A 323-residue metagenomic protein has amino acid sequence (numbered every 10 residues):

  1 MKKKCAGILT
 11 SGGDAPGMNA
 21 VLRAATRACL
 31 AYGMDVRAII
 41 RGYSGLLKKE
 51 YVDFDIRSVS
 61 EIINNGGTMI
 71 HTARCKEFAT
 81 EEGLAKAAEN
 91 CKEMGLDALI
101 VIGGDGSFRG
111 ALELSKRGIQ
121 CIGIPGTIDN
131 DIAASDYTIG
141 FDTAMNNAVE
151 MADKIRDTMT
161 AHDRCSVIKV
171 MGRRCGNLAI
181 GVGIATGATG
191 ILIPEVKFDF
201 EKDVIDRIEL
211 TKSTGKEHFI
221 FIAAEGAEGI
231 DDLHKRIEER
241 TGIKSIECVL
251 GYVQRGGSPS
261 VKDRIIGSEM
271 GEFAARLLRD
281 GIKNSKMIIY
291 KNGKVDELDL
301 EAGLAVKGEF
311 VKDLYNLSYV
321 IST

Functional and structural regions predicted by a protein language model:
M1-L47: N-terminal phosphate-binding or glycine-rich loops at protein starts, especially the Walker A/P-loop of NTPases
S11-D14, I39-G45, R74-C75, G104-G106 (+7 more regions): Short, ordered loop/turn segments at secondary-structure junctions
L46-L99, G106-S107, I139-N146, E150: Glycine-rich oxoanion-binding loops at beta->alpha junctions
A98-G103, R109, E113, Q120 (+2 more regions): Accessory alpha-helical/coil subdomains and C-terminal extensions that flank or cap enzyme catalytic cores
A134-M145, S258-R264: Short beta-strand elements at the ligand-binding edges of bilobed clamshell
D232, K286-T323: Phosphate-binding loop/pocket of nucleotide- and phosphate-handling active sites
G256-S268, A275-R279: Catalytic, metal-anchored helix/loop core of enzyme active sites in primary metabolism
